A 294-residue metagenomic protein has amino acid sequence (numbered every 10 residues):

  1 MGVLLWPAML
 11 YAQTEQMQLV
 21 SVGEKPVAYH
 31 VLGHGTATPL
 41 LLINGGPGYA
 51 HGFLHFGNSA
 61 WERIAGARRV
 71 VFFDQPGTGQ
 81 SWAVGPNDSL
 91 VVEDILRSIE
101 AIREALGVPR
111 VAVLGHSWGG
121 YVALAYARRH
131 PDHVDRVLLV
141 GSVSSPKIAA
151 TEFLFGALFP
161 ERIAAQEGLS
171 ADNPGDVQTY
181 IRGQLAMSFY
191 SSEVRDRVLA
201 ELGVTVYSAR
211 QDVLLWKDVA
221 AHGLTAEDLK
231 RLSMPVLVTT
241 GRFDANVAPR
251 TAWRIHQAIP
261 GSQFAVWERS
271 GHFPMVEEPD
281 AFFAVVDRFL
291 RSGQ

Functional and structural regions predicted by a protein language model:
K25-W82: Conserved HGGG/HGGXW glycine-rich cap/lid loop of the alpha/beta-hydrolase fold
E93-V111: Conserved acidic catalytic loop of the alpha/beta-hydrolase fold
G120-P131, V137: Short glycine-enriched nucleophile-adjacent loop and the immediately C-terminal alpha-helix near the catalytic center
V137-L169: Flexible "cap/lid" loop of the alpha/beta hydrolase fold
S170-V219: Conserved alpha/beta-hydrolase catalytic His-Asp/Glu region
L232, V238-T240: Short beta-strand/loop motif that positions the catalytic acidic residue of the alpha/beta-hydrolase fold
F243-V247: Acidic catalytic loop of the alpha/beta-hydrolase fold
S262-Q294: Catalytic active-site module of serine/aspartate enzymes centered on a nucleophile-bearing elbow/loop
